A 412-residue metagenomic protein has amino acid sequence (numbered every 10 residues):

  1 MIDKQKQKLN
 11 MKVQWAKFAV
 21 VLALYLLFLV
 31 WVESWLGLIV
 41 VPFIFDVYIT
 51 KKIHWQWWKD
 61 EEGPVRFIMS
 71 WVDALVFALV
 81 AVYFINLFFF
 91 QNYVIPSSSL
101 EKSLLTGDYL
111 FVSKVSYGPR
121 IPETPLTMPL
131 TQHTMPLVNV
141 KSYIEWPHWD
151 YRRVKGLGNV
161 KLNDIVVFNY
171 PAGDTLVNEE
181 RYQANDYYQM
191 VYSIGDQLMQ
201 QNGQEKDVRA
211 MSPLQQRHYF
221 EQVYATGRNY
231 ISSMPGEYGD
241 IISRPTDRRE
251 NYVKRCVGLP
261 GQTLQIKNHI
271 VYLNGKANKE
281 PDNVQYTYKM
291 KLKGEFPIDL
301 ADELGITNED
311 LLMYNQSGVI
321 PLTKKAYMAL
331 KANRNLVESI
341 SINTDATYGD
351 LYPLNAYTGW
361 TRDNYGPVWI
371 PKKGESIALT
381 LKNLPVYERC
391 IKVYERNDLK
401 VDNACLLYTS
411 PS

Functional and structural regions predicted by a protein language model:
M11-W55: Membrane-embedded alpha-helical segments of integral membrane proteins
R66-Y93: Transmembrane alpha-helices and immediately adjacent membrane-cytoplasm interface residues in multi-pass integral
Q91-T106: Alpha-helical transmembrane signal-anchor/signal-peptide segments
V94-S98, E145-K155, D363: Short alpha-helix capping/helix-loop boundary micro-motifs
G118-L126, G173-N185, Y387-C390: Short, Lys/Arg- and Gly-enriched loop/turn segments at beta-strand edges
Y408-S412: Conserved small/polar residues in nucleotide/adenosyl-binding loops
